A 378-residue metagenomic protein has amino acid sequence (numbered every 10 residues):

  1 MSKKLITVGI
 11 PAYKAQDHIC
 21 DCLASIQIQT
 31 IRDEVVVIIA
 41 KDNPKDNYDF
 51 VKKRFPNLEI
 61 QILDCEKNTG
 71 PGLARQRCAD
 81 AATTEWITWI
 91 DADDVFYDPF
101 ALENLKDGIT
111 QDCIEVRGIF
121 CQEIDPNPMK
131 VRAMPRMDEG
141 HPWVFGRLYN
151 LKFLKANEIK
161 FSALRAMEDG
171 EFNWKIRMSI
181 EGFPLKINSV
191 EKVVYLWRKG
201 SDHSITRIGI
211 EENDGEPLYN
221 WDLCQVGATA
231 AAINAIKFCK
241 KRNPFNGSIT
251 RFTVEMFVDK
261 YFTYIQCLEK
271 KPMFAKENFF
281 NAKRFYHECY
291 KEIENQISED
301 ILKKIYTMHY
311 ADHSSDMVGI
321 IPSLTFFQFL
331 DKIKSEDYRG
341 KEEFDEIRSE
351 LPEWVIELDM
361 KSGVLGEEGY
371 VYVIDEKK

Functional and structural regions predicted by a protein language model:
M1-I233, K237-F245, D337, R348-W354 (+2 more regions): Nucleotide-sugar donor-binding/catalytic module of glycosyltransferases that assemble extracellular/cell-envelope
K45, L268-K378: Membrane-interface aromatic/basic loop that binds lipid-linked glycans or pyrophosphate carriers, typified by
F55, N157, S248-F252, C289 (+1 more regions): Residue-level recognition of alpha-helix termini/interfacial anchor residues
P71, C113, P128, W143 (+7 more regions): General helical secondary-structure elements
N173, T250-V258, Y286, L302: Short runs of predominantly hydrophobic/aromatic residues within well-ordered alpha helices that form helix-helix
R177-I180, C239, Y261-E269, I333: Generic structural signal for hydrophobic core residues of well-folded globular domains
L223-A230, F252, E277, E342: Alpha-helix boundary/N-cap detector
N246-P272: P-loop NTPase catalytic cores that bind/hydrolyze ATP
